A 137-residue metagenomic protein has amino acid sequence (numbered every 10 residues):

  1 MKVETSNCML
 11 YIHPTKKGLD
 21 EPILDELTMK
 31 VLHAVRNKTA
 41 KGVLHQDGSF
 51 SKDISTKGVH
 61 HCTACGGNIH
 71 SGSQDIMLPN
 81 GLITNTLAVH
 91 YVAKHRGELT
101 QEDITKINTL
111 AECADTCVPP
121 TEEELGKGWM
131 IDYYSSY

Functional and structural regions predicted by a protein language model:
M1-Y137: Alpha-helical interaction/linker modules in multidomain eukaryotic proteins
